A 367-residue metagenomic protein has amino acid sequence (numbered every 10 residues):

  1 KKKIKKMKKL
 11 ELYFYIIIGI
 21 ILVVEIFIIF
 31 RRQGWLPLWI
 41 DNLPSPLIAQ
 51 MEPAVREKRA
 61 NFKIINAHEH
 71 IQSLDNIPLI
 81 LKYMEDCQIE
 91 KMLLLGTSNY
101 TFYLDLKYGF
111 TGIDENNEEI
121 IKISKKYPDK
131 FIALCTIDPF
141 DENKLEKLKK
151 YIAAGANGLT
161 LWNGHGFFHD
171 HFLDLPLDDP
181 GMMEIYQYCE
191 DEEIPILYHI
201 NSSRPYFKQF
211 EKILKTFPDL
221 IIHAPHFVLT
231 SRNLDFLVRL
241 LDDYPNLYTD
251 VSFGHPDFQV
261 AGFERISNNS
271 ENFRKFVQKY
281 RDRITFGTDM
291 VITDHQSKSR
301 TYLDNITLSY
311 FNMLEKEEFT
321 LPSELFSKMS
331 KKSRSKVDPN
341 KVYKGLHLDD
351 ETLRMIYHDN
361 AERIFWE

Functional and structural regions predicted by a protein language model:
K5-E25: N-terminal Sec-pathway targeting helices
F27-E118, I152, N340: An N-terminally biased module of ancient metal coordination in phosphate/nucleic-acid-related enzymes
A49-E52, D75-L81, E115-I121, N143-K147 (+3 more regions): Alpha-helical scaffolding within the catalytic cores of extracellular/periplasmic polymer-degrading hydrolases
V55-R59, L81-I89, E118-D129, K147-N157 (+4 more regions): Acidic (Asp/Glu)-rich catalytic clusters
I65-E69, M92-L94, I132-C135, L159-L161 (+4 more regions): Hydrophobic faces of well-ordered beta-strands that scaffold small-molecule active sites in alpha/beta enzyme cores
H68-H70, D138, G164, N201-S202 (+3 more regions): Catalytic metal-binding/acid-base residues of hydrolase active sites
N99, L106-N201, H255-P256: Active-site gating/metal-coordination segments in enzymes
I221, T230-E367: H/E-rich (His + Asp/Glu) clusters that bind or coordinate divalent metals
